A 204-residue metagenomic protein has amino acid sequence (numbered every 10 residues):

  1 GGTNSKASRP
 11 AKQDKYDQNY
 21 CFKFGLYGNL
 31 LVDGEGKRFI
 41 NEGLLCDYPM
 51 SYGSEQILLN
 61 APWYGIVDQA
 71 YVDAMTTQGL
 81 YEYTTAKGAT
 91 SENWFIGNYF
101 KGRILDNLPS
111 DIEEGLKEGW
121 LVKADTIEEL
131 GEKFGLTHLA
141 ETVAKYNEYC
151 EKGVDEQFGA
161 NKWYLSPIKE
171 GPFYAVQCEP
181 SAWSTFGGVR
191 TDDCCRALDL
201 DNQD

Functional and structural regions predicted by a protein language model:
G1-A144, E151-D204: Residues forming the flavin
